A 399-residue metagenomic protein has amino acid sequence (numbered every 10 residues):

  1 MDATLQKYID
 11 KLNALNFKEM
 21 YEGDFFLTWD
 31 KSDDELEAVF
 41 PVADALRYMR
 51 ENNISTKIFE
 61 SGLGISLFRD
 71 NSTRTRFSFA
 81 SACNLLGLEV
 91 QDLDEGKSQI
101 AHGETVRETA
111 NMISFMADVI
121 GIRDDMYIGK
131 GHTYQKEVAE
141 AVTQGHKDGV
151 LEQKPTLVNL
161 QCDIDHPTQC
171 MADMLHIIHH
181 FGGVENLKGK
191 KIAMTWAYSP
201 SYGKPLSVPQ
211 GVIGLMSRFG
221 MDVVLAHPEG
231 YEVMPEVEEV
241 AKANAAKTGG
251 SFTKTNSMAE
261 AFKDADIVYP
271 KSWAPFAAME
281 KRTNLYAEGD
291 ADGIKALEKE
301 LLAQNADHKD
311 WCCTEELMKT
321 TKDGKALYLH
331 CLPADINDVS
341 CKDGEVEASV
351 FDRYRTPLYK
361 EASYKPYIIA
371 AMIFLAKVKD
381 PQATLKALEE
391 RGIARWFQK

Functional and structural regions predicted by a protein language model:
M1-F77, S81: Positively charged, low-complexity intrinsically disordered leader regions
K57-I178, I336: Phosphate/diphosphate ligand-binding glycine-rich loop within oxidoreductases
R69-S81, I178-D292: Glycine-rich phosphate/diphosphate-binding loop of Rossmann-like nucleotide-binding domains
D148-P155, M221, T320-L329: A short helix->loop->beta-strand "cap" motif at the edges of active sites that frequently abuts
N186-K188, S217, E316-K325, D352-R353: Short, conserved loop/helix-junction motifs that constitute active-site signature segments in enzyme catalytic cores
A243-E347: Rossmann-like adenosine-cofactor binding region
T321-K399: Adenosine-phosphate binding glycine-rich loop
